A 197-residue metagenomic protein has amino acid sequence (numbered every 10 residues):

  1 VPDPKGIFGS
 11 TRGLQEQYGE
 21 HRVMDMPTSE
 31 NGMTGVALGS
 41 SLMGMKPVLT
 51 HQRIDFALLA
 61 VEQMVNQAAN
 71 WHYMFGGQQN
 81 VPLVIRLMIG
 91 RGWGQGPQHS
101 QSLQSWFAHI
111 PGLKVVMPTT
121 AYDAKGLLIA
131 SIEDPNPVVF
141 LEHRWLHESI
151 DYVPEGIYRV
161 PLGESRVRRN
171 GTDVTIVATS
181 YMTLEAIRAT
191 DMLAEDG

Functional and structural regions predicted by a protein language model:
V1-P137, L141: Thiamine diphosphate
K125-P137, L146-D196: Glycine-/acidic-rich phosphate or pyrophosphate-binding loops and their flanking alpha/beta elements
